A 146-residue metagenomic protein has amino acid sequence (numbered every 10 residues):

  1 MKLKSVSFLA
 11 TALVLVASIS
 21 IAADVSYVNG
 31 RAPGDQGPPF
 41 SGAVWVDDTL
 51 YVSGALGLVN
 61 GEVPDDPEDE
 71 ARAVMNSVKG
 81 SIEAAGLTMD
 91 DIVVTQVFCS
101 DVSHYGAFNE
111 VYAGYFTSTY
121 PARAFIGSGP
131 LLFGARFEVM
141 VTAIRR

Functional and structural regions predicted by a protein language model:
K4-N76, G80-V93, F98-R146: N-terminal presequence-like segments and the immediate start of the first folded domain
